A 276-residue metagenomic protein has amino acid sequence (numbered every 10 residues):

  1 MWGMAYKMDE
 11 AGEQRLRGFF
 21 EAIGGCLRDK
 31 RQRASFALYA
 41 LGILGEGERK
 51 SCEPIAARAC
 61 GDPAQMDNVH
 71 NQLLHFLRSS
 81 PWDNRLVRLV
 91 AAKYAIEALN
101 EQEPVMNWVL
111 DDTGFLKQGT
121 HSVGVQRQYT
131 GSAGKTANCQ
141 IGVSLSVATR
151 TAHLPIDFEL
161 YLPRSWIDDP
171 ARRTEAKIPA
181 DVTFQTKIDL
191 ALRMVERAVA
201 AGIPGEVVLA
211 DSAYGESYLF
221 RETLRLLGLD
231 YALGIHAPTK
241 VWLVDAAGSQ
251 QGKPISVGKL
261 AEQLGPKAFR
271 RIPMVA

Functional and structural regions predicted by a protein language model:
M1-L27: Basic, low-complexity segments
L27-S35, A133-N138: Structural motif
R31-Q32, I43, G47-T120, F220 (+2 more regions): Electropositive nucleic-acid engagement tracts
A34-L38, Q126-R127: Short linear interaction motifs
A37-E46, S144: Short, hydrophobic/amphipathic alpha-helical patches that form generic packing surfaces within helical domains
L38, Q140-V143, D189-E196: Short, contiguous clusters of charged residues that form electrostatic/catalytic patches at enzyme active sites, used
H75-R164, D169, T174: Active-site-proximal, Lys/Arg-enriched surface segment that forms a nucleic-acid-binding/basic interface patch
A171-A276: An internal, acidic/charged active-site-proximal segment that coordinates divalent cations and/or engages
